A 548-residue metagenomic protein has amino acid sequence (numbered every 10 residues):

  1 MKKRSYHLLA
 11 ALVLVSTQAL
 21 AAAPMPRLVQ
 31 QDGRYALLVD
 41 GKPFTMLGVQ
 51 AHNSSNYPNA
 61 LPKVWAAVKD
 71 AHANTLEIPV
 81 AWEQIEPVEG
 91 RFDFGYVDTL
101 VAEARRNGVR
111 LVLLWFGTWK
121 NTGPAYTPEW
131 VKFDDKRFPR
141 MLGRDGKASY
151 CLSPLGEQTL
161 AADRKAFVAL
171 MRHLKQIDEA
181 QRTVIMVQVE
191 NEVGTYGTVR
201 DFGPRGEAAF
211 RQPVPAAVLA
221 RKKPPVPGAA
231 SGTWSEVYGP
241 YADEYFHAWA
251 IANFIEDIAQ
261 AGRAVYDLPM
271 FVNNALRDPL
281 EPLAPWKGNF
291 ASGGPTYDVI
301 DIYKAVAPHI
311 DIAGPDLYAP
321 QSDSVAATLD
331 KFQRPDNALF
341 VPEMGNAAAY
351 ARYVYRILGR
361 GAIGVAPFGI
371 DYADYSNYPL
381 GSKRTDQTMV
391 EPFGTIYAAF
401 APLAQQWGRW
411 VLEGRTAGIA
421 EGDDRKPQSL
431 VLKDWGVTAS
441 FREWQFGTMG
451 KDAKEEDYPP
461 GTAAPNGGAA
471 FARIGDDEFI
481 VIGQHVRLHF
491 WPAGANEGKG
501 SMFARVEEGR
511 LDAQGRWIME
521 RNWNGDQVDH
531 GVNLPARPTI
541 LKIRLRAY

Functional and structural regions predicted by a protein language model:
A22-N74: N-terminal carbohydrate-binding accessory modules
M46-N56, P79-V97, R144-K165, I177 (+4 more regions): The substrate-binding groove and active-site-proximal loops of carbohydrate-active enzymes, especially glycoside
S54-D70, G288-V306, S324-V325, A351-V354: Short, acidic/polar
L61-R137, I251-V265: Aromatic-lined substrate-binding rim segments of carbohydrate-active enzymes
V109, D257-L268, D298-Q405: Catalytic-core region of carbohydrate-active enzymes that cleave or remodel glycosidic bonds
K136-I300: Polysaccharide-binding and catalytic clefts of secreted carbohydrate-active enzymes
Y355-F490: Aromatic- and carboxylate-lined catalytic core of secreted/periplasmic carbohydrate-active enzymes
F446-F471, D476-Y548: C-terminal beta-sandwich/jelly-roll accessory domains of carbohydrate-active enzymes
